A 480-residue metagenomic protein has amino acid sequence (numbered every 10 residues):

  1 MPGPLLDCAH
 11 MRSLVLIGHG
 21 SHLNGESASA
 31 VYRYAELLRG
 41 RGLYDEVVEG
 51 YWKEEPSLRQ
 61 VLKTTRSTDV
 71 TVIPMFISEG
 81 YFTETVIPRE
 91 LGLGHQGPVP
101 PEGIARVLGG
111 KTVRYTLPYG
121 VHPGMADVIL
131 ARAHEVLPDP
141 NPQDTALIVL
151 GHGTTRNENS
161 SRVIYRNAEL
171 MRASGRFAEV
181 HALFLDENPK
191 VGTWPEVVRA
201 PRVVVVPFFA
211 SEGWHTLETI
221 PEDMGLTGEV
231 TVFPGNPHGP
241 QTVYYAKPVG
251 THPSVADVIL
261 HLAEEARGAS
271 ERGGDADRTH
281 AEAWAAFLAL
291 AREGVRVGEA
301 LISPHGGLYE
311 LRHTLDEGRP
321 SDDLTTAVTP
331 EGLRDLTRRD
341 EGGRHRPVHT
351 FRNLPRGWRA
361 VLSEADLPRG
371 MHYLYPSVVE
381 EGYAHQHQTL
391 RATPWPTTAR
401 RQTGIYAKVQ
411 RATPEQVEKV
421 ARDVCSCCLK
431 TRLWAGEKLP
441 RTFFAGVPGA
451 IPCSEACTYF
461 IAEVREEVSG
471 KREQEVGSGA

Functional and structural regions predicted by a protein language model:
M1-M11, A269-A480: Haloarchaeal acidic low-complexity proteome signature biased toward cell-envelope/secretome components but also
P2-A276: Active-site-proximal alpha-helix that buttresses catalytic centers in soluble enzyme cores
